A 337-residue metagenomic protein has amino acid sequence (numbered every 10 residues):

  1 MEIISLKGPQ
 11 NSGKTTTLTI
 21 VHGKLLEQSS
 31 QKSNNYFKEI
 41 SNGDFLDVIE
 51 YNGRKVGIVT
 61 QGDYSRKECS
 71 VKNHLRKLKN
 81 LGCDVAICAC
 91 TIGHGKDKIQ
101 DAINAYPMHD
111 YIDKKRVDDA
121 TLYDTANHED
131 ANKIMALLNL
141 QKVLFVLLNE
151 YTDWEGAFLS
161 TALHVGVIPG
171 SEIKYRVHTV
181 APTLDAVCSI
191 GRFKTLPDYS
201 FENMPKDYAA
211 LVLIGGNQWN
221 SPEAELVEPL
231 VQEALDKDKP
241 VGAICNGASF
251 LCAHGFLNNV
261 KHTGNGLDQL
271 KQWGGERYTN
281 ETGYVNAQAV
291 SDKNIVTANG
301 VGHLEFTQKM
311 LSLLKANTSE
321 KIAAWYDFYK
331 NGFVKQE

Functional and structural regions predicted by a protein language model:
M1-I4, L140-L144: Extreme N-terminal starter segment of soluble prokaryotic enzymes
E2-E27: Glycine-rich phosphate-binding P-loop
S12-L18, Y151-G156, C188, E305: Short N-terminal binding/cap micro-motifs at the start of the first secondary-structure element
S30-I92: Conserved nucleotide-sensing/catalytic segment adjacent to the nucleotide-binding pocket in NTP-handling enzymes
D44-G53, A186-C188, V285-V290: Short acidic-hydrophobic surface loop/beta-edge motif
Y64-H74, C188-D207: Glycine-rich, highly charged phosphate/nucleotide-binding loops
N80-L140: Replace "adjacent to P-loop NTPase cores in ATP/GTP-dependent enzymes" with "adjacent to NTP-binding cores
L144-F158, V165-T183, F193-G242, N246-E337: Active-site-adjacent pocket-lining segments in enzyme domains
